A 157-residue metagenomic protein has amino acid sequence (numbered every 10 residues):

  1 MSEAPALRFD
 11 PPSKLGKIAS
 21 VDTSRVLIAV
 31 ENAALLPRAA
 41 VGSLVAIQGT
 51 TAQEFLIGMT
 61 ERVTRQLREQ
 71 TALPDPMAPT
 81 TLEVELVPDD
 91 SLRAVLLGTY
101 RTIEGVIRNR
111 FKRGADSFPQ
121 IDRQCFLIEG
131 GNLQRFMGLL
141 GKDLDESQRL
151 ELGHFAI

Functional and structural regions predicted by a protein language model:
M1-I157: Basic- and hydrophobic-enriched, low-structure N-terminal and domain-boundary segments that flank ATP-binding catalytic
